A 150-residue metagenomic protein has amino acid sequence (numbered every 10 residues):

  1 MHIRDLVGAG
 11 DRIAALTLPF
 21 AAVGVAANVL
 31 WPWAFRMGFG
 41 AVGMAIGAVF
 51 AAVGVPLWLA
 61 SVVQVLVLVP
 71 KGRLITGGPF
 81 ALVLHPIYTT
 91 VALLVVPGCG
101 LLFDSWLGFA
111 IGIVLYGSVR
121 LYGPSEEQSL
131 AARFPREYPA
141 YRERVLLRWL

Functional and structural regions predicted by a protein language model:
M1-T76, T90-L150: Membrane-anchoring alpha-helices and their flanking helix-loop junctions
I75-P86: Short, amphipathic, aromatic/basic-enriched membrane-interface segments that mark the entry/exit of transmembrane
